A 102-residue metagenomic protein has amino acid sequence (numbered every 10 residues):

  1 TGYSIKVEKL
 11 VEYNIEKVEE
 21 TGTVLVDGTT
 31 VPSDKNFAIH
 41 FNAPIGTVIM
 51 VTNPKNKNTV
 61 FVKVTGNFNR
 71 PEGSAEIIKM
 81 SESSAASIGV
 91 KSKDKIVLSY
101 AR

Functional and structural regions predicted by a protein language model:
T1-R102: Secreted/periplasmic proteins
